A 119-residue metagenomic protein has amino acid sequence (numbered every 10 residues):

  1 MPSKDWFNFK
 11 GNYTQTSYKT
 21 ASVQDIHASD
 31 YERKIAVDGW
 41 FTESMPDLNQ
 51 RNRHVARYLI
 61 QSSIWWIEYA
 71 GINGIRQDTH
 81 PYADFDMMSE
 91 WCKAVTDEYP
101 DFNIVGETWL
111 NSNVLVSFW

Functional and structural regions predicted by a protein language model:
M1-F9, L48, W65, Y69 (+1 more regions): N-terminal module-boundary/linker segments of secreted carbohydrate-active enzymes
M1-M45: Core domains of carbohydrate- and sulfate-ester-processing enzymes
G11-T14, R53, P100-F102, N113: A ubiquitous, low-specificity "background" feature that marks scattered single residues across proteins without
S22, H27, N52, M87 (+1 more regions): Solvent-exposed, flexible loop/coil residues
F41-A56, N73-Y82: The substrate-binding groove and active-site-proximal loops of carbohydrate-active enzymes, especially glycoside
L59: Conserved nucleotide-sugar donor-binding subdomain of glycosyltransferases
S62-W119: Active-site-proximal helices and loops of the catalytic beta/alpha 8
